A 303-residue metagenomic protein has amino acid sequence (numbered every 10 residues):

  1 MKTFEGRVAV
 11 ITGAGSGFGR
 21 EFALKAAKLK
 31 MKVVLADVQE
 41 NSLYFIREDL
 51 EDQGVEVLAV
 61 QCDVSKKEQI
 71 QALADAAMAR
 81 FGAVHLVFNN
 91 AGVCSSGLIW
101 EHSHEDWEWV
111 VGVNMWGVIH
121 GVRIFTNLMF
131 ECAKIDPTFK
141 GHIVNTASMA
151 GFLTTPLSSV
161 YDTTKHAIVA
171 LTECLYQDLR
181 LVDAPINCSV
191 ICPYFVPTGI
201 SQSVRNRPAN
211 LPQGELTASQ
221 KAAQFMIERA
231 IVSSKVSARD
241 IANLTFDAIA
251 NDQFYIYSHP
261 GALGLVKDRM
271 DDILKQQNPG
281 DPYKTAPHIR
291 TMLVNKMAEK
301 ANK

Functional and structural regions predicted by a protein language model:
K2-V34: Canonical Rossmann dinucleotide-binding motif of NAD(H)/NADP(H)-dependent dehydrogenases/reductases, specifically
L29-F45: Conserved glycine-rich Rossmann-like NAD(P)H-binding loop of the short-chain dehydrogenase/reductase
E40-N41, Q61-A72, H104: The beta1-alpha1 cofactor-binding region of Rossmann-like NAD(H)/NADP(H)-dependent oxidoreductases
L98-I99, S103-E108: Substrate-binding pocket helix/loop in short-chain dehydrogenase/reductase
V122, T164: Active-site helix of classical SDR
S148: Residue(s) in the substrate-gating loop at a strand-loop-helix junction that position the organic substrate next
L181-P260: SDR active-site lid
